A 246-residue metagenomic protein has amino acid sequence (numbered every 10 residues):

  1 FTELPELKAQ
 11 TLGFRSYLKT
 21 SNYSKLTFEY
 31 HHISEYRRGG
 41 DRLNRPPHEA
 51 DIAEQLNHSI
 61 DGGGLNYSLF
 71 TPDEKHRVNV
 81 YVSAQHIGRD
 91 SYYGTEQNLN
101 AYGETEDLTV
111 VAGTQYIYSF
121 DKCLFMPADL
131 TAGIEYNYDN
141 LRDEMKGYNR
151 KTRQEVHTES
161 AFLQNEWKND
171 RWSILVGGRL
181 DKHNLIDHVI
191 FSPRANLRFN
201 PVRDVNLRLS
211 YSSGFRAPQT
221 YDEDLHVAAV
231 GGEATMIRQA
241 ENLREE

Functional and structural regions predicted by a protein language model:
F1, A9, R38, N79-Y92 (+3 more regions): Surface-exposed extracellular loop regions of Gram-negative outer-membrane beta-barrel proteins
F1-T2, R45-E54, N66, Y93-E104 (+4 more regions): Extracellular loop and loop/strand-boundary signature of outer-membrane beta-barrel proteins
T2-T11, Y17-K19, Y23-V78, A84-L108: Flexible loop and strand-edge segments within Gram-negative outer membrane beta-barrel domains
A9, Y23, I33-G39, Q85-R89 (+6 more regions): Structural signature of outer-membrane beta-barrel domains
T11-G13, I60-N66, Y81, T109-I117 (+5 more regions): Membrane-embedded beta-strand positions in outer-membrane beta-barrel channels/transporters
L18-T20, L69-T71, L108, T114-K122 (+4 more regions): Residue-level signature of outer-membrane beta-barrel architecture
N22-K25, F70-R77, F120-D129, R171 (+1 more regions): Short loop/turn motifs that connect adjacent beta-strands in outer-membrane beta-barrel proteins
R45, E49-T71, N200, D204-N206 (+1 more regions): Outer-membrane beta-barrel signature, preferentially recognizing the C-terminal barrel domain of Gram-negative
